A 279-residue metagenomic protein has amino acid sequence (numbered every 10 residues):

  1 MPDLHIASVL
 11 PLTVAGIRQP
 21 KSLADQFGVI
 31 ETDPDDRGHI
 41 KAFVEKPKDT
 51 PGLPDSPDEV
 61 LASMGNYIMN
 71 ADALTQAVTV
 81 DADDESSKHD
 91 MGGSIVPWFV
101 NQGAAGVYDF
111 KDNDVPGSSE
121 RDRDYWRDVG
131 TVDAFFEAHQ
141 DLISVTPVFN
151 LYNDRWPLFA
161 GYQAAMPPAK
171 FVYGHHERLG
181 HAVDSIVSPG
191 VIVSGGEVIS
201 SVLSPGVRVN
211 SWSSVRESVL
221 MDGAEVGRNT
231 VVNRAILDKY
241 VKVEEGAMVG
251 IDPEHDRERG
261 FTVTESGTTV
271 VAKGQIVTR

Functional and structural regions predicted by a protein language model:
M1-D72, Q76-T79: Conserved core of the sugar-phosphate nucleotidyltransferase
D72, Q76, D81-R279: Left-handed beta-helix
